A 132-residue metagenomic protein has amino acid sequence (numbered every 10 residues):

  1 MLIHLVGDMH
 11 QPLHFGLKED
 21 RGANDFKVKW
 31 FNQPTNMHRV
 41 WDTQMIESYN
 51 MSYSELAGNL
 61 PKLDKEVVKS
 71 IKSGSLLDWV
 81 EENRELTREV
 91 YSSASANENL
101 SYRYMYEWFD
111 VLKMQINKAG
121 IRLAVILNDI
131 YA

Functional and structural regions predicted by a protein language model:
M1-L17: Active-site alpha-helical segments that house and flank conserved acidic catalytic motifs for diphosphate chemistry
L5, M9, Q44-E47, L63 (+1 more regions): Structured segments of extracytoplasmic/periplasmic soluble domains in secreted or envelope-associated proteins
K18-G22: Interfacial helix-loop-helix junctions of multi-pass membrane proteins
D25-Q115: An amphipathic alpha-helical core segment
G120: C-terminal substrate/ligand-recognition segments
L123: Divalent metal-coordination and catalytic microenvironments
